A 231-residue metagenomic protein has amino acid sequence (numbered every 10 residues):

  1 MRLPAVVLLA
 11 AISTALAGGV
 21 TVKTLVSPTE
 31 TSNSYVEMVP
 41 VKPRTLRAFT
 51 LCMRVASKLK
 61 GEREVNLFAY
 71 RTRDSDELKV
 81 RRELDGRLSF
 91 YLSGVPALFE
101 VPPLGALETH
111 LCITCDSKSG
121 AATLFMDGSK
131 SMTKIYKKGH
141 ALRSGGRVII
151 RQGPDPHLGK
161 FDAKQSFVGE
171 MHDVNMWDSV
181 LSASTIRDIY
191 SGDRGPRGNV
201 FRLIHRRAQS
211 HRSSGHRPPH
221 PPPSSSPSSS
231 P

Functional and structural regions predicted by a protein language model:
R2-P231: Extracellular glycan-associated modules
